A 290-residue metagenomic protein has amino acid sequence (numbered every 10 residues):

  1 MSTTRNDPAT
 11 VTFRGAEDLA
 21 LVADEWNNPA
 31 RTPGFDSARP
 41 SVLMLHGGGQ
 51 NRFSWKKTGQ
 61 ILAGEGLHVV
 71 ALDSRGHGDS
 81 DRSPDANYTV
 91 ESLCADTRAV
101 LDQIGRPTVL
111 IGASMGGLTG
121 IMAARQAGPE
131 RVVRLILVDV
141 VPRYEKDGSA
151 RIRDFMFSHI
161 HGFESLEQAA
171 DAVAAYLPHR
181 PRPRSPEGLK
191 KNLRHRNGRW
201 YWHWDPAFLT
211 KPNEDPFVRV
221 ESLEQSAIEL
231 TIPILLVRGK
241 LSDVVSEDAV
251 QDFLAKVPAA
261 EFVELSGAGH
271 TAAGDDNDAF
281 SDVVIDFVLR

Functional and structural regions predicted by a protein language model:
M1-V42, G64-L67, G105, I285-R290: Alpha/beta-hydrolase fold catalytic core
A16-L19, P29-R31, K56-G59, G64 (+3 more regions): Active-site loop/oxyanion-hole signature of alpha/beta-hydrolase fold enzymes
R39, G47-Q50, S114: Active-site glycine-rich loops that stabilize anionic/oxyanionic intermediates across multiple enzyme folds
L45-G47, R238: The conserved beta1-alpha1 loop
R106-K146: Conserved hydrolase catalytic core segment
E164-V218: Conserved alpha/beta-hydrolase catalytic His-Asp/Glu region
R196-A255, E264: Conserved serine/cysteine hydrolase catalytic core
L265-S281: Catalytic histidine-centered segment of alpha/beta-hydrolase-like enzymes
